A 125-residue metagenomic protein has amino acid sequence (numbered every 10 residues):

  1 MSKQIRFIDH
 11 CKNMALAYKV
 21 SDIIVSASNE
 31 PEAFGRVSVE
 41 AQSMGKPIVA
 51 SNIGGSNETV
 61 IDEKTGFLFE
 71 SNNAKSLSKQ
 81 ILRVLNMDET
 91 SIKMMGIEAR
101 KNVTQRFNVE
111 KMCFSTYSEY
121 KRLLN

Functional and structural regions predicted by a protein language model:
M1-F7, V84-M87, S91, N125: A conserved nucleotide-sugar
S2-H10, A17, F67-L68: Active-site donor-binding acidic/aromatic loop of nucleotide-activated sugar and phosphosugar transferases involved
A15, A33, S38-S43, N57-E58 (+1 more regions): Short alpha-helical segment that forms part of, or immediately flanks, the ligand-binding pocket in carbohydrate-active
K19-A33, K46: Acidic donor-binding loop of glycosyltransferase active sites
E40-A41, V49, L77: Short hydrophobic faces within alpha-helices
P47-A50, V60: Short hydrophobic beta-strand element within catalytic cores of glycosyltransferases and related nucleotide-activated
D62-E63, F67-A74, R83-E89: Conserved acidic donor-binding segment of nucleotide-sugar-dependent glycosyltransferases
S76, R83, T90-R106, M112-R122: A short, well-ordered alpha-helix in the C-terminal region of glycosyltransferases
